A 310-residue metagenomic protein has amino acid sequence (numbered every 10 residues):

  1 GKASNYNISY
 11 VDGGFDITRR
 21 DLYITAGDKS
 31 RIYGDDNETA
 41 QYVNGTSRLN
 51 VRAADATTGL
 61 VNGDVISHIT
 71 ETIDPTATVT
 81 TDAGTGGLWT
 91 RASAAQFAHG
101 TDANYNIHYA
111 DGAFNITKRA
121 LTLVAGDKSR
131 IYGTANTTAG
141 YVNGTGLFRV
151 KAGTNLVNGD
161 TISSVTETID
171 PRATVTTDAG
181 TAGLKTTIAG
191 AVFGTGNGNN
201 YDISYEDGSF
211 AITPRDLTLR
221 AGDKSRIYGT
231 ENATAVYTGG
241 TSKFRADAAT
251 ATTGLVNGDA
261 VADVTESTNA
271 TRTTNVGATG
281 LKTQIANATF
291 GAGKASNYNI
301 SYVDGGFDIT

Functional and structural regions predicted by a protein language model:
G1-T310: Solvent-exposed beta-strand/loop surfaces, strongest in extracytoplasmic domains of secreted and cell-surface proteins
